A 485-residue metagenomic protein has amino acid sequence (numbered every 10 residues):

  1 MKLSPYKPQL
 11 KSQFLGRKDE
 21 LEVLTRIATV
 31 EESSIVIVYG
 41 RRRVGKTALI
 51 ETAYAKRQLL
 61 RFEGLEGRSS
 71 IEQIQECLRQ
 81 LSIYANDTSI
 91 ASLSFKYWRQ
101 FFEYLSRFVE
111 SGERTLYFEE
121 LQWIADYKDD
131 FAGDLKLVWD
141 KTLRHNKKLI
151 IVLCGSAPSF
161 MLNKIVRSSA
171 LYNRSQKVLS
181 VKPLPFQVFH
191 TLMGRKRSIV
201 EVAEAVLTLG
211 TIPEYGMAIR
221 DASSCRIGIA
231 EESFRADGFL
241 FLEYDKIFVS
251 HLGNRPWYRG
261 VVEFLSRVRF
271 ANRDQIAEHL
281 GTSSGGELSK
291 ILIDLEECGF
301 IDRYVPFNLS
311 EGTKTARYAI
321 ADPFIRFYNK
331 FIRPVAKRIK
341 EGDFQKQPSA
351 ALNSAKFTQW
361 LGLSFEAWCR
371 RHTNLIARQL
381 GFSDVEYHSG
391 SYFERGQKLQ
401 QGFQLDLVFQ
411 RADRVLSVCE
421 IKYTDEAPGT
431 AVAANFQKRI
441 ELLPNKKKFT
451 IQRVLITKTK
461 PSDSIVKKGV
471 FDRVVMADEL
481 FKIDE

Functional and structural regions predicted by a protein language model:
M1-A351, A355: Phosphate-binding site recognition
A316-E485: A cross-kingdom feature that marks ATP-driven nucleic-acid transaction machinery
